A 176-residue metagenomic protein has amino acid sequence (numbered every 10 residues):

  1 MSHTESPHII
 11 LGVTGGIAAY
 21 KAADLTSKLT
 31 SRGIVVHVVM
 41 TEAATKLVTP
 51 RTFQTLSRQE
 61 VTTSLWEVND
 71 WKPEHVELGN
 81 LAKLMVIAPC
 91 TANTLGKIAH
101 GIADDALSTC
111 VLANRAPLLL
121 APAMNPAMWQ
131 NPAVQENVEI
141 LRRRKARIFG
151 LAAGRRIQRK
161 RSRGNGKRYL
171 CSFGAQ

Functional and structural regions predicted by a protein language model:
M1-L120, N125-Q176: A cross-family phosphate/adenosyl-ligand binding-site feature
